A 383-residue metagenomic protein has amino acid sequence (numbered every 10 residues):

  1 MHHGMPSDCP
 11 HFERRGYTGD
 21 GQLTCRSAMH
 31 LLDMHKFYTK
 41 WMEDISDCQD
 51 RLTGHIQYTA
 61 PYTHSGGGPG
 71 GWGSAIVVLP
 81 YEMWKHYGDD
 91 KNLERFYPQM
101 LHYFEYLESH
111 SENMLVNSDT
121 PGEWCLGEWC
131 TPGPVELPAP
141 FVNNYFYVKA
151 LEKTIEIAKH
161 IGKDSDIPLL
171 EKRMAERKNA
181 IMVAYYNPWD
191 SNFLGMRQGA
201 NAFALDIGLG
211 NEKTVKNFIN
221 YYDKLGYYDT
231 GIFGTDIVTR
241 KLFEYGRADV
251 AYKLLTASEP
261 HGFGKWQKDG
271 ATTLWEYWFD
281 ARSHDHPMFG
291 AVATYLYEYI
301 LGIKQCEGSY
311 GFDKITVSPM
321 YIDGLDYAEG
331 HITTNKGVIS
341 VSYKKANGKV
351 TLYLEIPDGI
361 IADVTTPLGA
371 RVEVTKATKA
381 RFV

Functional and structural regions predicted by a protein language model:
M1-P121, T239: Substrate-binding groove/exosite segments of carbohydrate-active enzymes
H3-P10, L52-I76, E108-A175, N179-R240: The feature captures the catalytic groove of carbohydrate-active enzymes
R14-Y17, P121, R197-G199, G311-M320: A glycine-rich phosphate-binding loop feature that marks nucleotide/adenosyl-phosphate handling sites
G19, L23, D33-K40, A75-V78 (+9 more regions): Generic recognition of stable, solvent-exposed alpha-helical segments in well-folded globular domains
M29-D50, W84-L101, I155-K178, G208-N220 (+2 more regions): Structural helix-adjacent loops and short alpha-helical linkers that scaffold large soluble proteins
D50, E112, K159, Y186 (+10 more regions): Hydrophobic alpha-helix feature that most strongly marks membrane-spanning transmembrane helices and their immediate
E171-K172, D249-V383: Non-catalytic C-terminal accessory modules of carbohydrate-active enzymes
